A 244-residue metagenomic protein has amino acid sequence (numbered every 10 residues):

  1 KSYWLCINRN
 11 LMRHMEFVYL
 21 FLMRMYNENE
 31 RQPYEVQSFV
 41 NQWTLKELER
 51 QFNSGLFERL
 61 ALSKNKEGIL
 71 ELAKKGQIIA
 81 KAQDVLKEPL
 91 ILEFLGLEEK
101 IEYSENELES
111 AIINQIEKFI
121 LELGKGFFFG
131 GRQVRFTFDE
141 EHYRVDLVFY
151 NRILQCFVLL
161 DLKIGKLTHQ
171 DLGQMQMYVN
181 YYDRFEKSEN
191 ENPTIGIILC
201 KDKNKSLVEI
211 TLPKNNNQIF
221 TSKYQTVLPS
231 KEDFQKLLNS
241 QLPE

Functional and structural regions predicted by a protein language model:
K1-E244: Basic, low-complexity intrinsically disordered segments
